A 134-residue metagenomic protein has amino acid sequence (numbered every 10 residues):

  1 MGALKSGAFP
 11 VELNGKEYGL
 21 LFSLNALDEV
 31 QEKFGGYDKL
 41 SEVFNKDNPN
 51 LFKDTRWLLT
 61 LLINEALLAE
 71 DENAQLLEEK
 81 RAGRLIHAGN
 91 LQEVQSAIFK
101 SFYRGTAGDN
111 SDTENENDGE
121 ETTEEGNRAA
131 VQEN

Functional and structural regions predicted by a protein language model:
M1-E12, E32, Y37-P49, E70-N134: Charged interaction scaffolds used for protein-protein
L21-F22: Short linear motifs in exposed loops
D28-E29: Short Gly/aromatic-enriched secondary-structure transition segments
N45-E70: Cysteine/selenocysteine-centered motifs that mediate thiol-based redox chemistry or coordinate metal-sulfur cofactors
